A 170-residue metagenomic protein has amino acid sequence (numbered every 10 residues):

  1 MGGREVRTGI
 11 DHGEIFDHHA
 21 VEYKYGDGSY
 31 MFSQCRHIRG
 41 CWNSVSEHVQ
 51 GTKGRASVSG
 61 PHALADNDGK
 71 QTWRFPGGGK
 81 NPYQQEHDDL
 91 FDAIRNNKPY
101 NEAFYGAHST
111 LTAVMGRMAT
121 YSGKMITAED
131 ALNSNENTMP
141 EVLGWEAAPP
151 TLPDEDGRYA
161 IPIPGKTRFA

Functional and structural regions predicted by a protein language model:
M1-A63, N67-A170: Contiguous beta-strand/loop segments that form the cofactor/metal-binding neighborhood of enzyme cores
